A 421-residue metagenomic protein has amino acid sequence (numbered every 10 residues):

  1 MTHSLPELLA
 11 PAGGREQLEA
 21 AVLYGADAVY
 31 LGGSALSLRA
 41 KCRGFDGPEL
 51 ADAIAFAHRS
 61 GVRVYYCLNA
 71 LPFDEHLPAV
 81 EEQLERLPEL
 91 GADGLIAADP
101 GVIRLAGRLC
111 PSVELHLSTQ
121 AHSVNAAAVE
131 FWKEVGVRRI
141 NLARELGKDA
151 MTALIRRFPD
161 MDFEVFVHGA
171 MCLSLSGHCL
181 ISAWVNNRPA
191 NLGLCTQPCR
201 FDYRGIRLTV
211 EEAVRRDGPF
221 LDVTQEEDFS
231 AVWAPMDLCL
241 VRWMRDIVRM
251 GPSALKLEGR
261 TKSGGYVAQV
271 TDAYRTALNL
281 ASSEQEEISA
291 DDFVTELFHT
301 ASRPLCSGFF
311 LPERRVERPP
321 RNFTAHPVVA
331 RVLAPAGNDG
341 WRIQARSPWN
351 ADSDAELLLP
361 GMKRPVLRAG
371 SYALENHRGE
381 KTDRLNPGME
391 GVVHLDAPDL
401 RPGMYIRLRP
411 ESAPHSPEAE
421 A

Functional and structural regions predicted by a protein language model:
M1-L23, A28-Y30, A35, I54 (+7 more regions): Surface-exposed amphipathic alpha-helical tracts and adjacent flexible/coil segments at the periphery of soluble enzymes
R39-A55: Glycine-rich, positively charged N-terminal anion/phosphate-binding segment
Y66, A97, L117-T119: Short beta-strand elements of ligand-binding domains
P78, V113, L117-A126: Gly/Gly-Pro- and Ser/Thr-rich, intrinsically disordered tail segments characteristic of DNA damage-repair and tolerance
G101-V102: Alpha-helix capping/helix-boundary segments
C110: Conserved phosphotransfer cores of two-component systems
